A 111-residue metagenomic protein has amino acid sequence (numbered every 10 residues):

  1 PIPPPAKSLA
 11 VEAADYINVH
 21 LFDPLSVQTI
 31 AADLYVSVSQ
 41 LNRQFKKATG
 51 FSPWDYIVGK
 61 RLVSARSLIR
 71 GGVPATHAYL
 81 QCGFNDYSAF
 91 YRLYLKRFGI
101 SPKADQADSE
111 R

Functional and structural regions predicted by a protein language model:
P1-L25, A31-D33, D55-P74: A short, Lys/Arg-enriched amphipathic alpha-helix from helix-turn-helix/homeodomain DNA-binding modules
N18, P24-K60, Y79-A104: Basic/polar phosphate-binding segments, predominantly the helix-turn-helix DNA-binding elements of transcriptional
E110-R111: PLP-dependent class I/II
